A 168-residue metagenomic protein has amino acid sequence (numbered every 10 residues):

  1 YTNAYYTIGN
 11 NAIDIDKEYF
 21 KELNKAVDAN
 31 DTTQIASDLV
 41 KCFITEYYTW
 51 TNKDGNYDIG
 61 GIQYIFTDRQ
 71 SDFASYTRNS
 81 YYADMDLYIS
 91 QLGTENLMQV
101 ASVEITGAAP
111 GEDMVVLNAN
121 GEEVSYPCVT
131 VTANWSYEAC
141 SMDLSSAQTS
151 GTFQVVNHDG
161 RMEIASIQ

Functional and structural regions predicted by a protein language model:
Y5: Substrate-binding/active-site groove segments that recognize and process beta-1,4-linked N-acetyl-hexosamine
I8-N96: Core segments of small alpha/beta cavity-forming domains
Y19-N24, Y76-Y81, A101-A109, S125-V131: Short linear motifs at secondary-structure transitions and domain/linker junctions
W50, D54-G61, F73, T77 (+3 more regions): Generic local-structure boundary detector
I89-L117: A short, amphipathic edge element
T106-Q168: Exposed beta-sheet edge and beta->alpha loop/turn motif
